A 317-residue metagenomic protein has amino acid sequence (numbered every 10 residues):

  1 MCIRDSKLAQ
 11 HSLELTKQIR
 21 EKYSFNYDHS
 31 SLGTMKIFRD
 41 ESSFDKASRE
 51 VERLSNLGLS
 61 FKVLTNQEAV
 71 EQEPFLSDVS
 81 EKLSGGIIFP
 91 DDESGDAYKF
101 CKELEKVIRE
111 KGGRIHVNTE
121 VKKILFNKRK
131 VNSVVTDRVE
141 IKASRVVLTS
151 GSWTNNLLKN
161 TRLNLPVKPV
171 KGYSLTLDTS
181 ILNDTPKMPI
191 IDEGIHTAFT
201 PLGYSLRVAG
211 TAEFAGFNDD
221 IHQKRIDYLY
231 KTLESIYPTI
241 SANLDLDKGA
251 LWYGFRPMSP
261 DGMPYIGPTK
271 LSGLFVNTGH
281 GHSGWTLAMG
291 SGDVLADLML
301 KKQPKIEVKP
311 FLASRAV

Functional and structural regions predicted by a protein language model:
M1-Q67: Dinucleotide-binding Rossmann-like beta1-alpha1 core, especially the glycine-rich loop that anchors the ADP
D5-L13, K36-K46, E71, I87-V107 (+3 more regions): Short beta-strand to alpha-helix junction loop
Q18-H29, L59, E110-I115, L163-N164 (+2 more regions): Surface-exposed helix-capping loop/turn segments at secondary-structure junctions
D45-L57, S77-R145: Helical element adjacent to the flavin cofactor pocket in flavoenzyme catalytic cores
F61, E68, E193-G194, N218 (+1 more regions): C-terminal catalytic lobe of FAD-dependent flavoproteins
T65, V117-T119, A250: Short loop/edge segments at beta-strand edges and connector loops that shape dinucleotide/nucleotide cofactor-binding
S77, V121-V131, E140-S272: Active-site substrate-recognition segment that forms the wall of the catalytic cavity or substrate channel
G112-R114, L206, L274: Short, conserved active-site loop motifs that form the nucleotide-linked donor/cofactor pocket
